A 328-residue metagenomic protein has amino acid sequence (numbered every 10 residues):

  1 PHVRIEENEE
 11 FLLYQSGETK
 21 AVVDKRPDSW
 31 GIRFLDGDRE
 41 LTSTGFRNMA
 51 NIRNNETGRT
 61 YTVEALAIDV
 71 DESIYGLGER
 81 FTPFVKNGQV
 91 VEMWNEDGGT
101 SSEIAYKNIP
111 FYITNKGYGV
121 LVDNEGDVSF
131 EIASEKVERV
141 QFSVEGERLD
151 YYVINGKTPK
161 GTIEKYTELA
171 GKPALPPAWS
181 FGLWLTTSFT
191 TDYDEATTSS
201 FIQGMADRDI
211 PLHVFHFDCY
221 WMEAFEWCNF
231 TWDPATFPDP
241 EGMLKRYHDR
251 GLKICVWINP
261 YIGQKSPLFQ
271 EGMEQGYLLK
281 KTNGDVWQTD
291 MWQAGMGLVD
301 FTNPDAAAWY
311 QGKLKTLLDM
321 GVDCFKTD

Functional and structural regions predicted by a protein language model:
V3-P177, T186-F189, E195-A196, I202-D207: Catalytic and substrate-binding clefts that recognize carbohydrates or anionic sugar/phosphate headgroups
A174-D328: Aromatic-lined carbohydrate-binding/catalytic grooves of carbohydrate-active enzymes
